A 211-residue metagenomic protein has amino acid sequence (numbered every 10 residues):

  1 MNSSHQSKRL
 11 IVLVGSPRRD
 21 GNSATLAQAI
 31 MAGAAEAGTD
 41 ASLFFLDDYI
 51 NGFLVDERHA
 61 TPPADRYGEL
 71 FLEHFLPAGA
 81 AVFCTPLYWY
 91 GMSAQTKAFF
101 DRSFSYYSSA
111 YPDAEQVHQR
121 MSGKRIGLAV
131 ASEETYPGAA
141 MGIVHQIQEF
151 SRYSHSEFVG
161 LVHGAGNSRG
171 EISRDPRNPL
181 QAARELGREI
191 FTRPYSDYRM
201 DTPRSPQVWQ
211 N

Functional and structural regions predicted by a protein language model:
M1-S108, P112-D113, S173, R177 (+1 more regions): N-terminal beta1-alpha1-beta2 submodule of the flavodoxin-like/Rossmannoid cofactor-binding fold
V12-L13, A64, A129, E133 (+1 more regions): A short, mixed-charge helix-start or loop-turn motif at secondary-structure junctions
P17-D20, E133-P137, N167-G170: Short histidine/acidic/glycine/proline-rich micro-motifs that form metal- and phosphate-coordinating active-site loops
P112-V159: Short, glycine-/small-residue-rich phosphate/pyrophosphate-handling segment
G160-A165: Beta-strand-loop-alpha "switch" segments that mediate conformational coupling across diverse proteins
